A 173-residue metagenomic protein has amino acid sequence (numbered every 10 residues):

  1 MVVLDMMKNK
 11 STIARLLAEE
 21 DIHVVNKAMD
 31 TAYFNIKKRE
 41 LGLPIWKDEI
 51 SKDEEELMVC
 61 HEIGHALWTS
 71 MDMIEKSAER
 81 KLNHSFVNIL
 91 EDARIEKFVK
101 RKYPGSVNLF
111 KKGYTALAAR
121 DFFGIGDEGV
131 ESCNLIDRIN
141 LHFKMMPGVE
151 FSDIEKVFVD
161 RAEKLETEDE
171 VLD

Functional and structural regions predicted by a protein language model:
M1-D173: Short, functionally important secondary-structure microenvironments
